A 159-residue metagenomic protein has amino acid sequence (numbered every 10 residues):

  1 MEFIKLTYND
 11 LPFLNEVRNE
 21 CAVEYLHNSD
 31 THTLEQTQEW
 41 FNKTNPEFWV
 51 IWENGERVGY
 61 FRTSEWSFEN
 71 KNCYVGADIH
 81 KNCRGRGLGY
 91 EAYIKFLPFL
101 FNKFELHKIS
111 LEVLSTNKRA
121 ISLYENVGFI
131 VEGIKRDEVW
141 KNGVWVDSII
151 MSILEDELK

Functional and structural regions predicted by a protein language model:
M1, E56-Y60, V146: Glycine-rich phosphate/pyrophosphate-binding loop shared by adenosine-nucleotide-utilizing enzymes
M1-E16: A short beta-loop-alpha structural element at the N-terminal edge of CoA-dependent acyl/N-acetyltransferase catalytic
Y8, E24-R84, L154-L158: Acetyl-CoA-dependent GNAT
H80-N82, R86, N102, S115-T116: Active-site acidic-Proline motif in GNAT/NAT acetyltransferases
G85-L100, I121-N126: Conserved acetyl-CoA-binding loop-helix of GNAT-fold acetyltransferases
N102-E112: Conserved GNAT acetyl-CoA-binding A-motif
L111-I121, E138-V144: Conserved beta-strand-loop-alpha-helix junction that forms the acyl-donor binding cleft
Y124, F129, M151: Conserved active-site tyrosine of GNAT-family acetyltransferases
